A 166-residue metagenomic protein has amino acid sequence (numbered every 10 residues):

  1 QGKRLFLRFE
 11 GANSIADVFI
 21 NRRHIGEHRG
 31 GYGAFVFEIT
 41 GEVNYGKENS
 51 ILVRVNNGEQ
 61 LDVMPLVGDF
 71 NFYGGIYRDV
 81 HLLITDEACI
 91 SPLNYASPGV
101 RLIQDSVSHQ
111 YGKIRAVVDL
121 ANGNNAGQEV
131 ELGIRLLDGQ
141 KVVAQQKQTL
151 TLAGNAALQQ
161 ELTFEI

Functional and structural regions predicted by a protein language model:
Q1-L93, S97-P98, G123-N124, K141: Accessory beta-strand-rich segments of carbohydrate-active enzymes
F9, I39, V55, Q104 (+4 more regions): Hydrophobic residues in beta-strands and at strand termini
I20, Q110-T151, L158-L162: Beta-strand-rich binding/interaction modules
G31, L83, T149-L150, F164: A generic structural motif
G33-F37, A156-F164: Short strand-edge motifs at loop-to-beta-strand transitions and within beta-strands of extracellular beta-rich domains
V67, L152-G154: Charge-dense, low-complexity intrinsically disordered segments
R101-G112: Short, solvent-exposed loop/linker segments at the N-terminal edge of repeated beta-sheet extracellular domains
